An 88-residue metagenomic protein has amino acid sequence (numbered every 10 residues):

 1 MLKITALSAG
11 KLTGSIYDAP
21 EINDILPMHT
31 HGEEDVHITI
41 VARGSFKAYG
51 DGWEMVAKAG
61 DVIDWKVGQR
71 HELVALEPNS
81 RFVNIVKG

Functional and structural regions predicted by a protein language model:
M1-T30, D35: A short glycine-rich, His/Asp/Glu-containing loop-to-beta-strand
S15, H37-T39, W65, N84: Polar/charged side chains located within well-ordered beta-strands of beta-rich proteins
A19-E21, V41, W65, A75: Hydrophobic residues in beta-strands and at strand termini
E21-D24, A59-G60, K66-G68: Tight coil/turn sites that cap or link beta-strands
E33-A59: A short beta-strand-loop-beta hairpin characteristic of the jelly-roll/cupin
V67-G88: Ligand-binding loop in jelly-roll beta-barrel domains
